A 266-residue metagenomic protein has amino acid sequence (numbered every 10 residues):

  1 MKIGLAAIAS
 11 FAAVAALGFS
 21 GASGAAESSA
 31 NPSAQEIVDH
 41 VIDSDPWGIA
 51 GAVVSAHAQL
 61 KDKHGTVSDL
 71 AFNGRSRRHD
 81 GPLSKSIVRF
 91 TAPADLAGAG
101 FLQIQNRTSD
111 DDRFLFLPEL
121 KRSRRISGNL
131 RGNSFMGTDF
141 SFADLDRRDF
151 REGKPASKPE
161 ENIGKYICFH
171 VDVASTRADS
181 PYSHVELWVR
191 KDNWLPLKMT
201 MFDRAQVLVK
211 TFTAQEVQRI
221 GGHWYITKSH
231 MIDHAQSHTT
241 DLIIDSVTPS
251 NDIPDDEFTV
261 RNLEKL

Functional and structural regions predicted by a protein language model:
M1-G4: Positively charged n-region of N-terminal signal peptides that target proteins for export
A7-G18: Bacterial N-terminal signal peptides
G18-S28: Boundary at the C-terminal end of the N-terminal hydrophobic targeting segment
A34-E119: N-terminal mature ectodomain segment of secretory-pathway/periplasmic proteins
Q35-E36, S68-L70, L145-S157, Q206-T211: A short, amphipathic edge element
N73-R78, A156-N162, Q215-V217: Short amphipathic beta-strand and strand-loop transition segments with alternating hydrophobic
P82, G164-I167: Short acidic/glycine-enriched loop/turn segments that link adjacent beta-strands
T91, L102-I104, D112-F116, R122-I126 (+2 more regions): Gly/Pro-enriched, hydrophobic low-complexity segments that function as extracytoplasmic propeptides/linkers
